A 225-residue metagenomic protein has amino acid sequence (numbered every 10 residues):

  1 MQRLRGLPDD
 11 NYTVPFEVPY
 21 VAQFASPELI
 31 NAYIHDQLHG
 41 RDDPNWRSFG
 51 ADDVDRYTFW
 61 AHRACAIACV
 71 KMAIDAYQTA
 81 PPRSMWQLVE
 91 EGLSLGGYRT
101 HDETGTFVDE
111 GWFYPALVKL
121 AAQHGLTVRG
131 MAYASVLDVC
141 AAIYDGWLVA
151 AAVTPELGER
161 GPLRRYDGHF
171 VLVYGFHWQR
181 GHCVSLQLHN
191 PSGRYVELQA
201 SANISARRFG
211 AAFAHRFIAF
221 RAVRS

Functional and structural regions predicted by a protein language model:
M1-F107: Active-site-adjacent structural segments surrounding the nucleophilic cysteine of cysteine proteases and isopeptidases
R5-D9, R164, F176-S225: Noncatalytic regulatory segments and standalone regulatory/sensor domains
R56, W60, I74, D109-A121 (+1 more regions): Non-catalytic, solvent-exposed segments at the cell envelope interface
Y57, A61-A66, D109-W112, M131 (+1 more regions): Extracytoplasmic/periplasmic, Sec-exported soluble proteins
I67-I74, M85, Y114, V118 (+3 more regions): Extracytoplasmic/secreted envelope proteins and their assembly/folding machinery, especially bacterial periplasmic
Y98-A132: Mid-length scaffold segments of soluble, non-membrane domains
M131-Q187, R224: Active-site-adjacent substructure of cysteine-protease-like catalytic cores
